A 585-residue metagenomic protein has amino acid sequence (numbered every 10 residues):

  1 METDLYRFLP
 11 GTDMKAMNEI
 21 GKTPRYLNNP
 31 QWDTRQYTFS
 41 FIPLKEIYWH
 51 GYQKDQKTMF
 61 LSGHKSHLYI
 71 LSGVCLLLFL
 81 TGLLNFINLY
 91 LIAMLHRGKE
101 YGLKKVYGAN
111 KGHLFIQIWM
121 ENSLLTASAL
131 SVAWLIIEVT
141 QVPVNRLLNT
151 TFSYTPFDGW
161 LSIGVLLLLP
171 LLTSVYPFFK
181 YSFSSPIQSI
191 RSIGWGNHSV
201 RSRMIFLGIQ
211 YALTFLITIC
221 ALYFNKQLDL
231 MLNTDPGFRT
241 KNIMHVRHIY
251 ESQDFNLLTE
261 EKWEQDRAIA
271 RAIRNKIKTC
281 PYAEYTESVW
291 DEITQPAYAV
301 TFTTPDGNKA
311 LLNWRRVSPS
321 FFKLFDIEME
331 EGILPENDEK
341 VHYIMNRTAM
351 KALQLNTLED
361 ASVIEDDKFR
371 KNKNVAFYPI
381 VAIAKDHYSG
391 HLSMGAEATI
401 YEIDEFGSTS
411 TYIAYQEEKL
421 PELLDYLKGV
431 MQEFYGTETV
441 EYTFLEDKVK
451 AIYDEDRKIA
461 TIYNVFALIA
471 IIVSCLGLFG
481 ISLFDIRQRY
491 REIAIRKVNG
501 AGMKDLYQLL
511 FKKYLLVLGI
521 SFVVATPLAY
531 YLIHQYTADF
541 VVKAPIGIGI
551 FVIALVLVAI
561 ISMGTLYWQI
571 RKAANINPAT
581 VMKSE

Functional and structural regions predicted by a protein language model:
M1, N256, E261, I269-D360 (+2 more regions): Short beta-strand boundary microenvironments
M1-L61, A268, R274-P281, R347-K351 (+2 more regions): "Rare, low-scoring activations can occur in soluble or secreted enzymes where short amphipathic helices or signal
T3-L9, N18-T23, Q36, S40-H50 (+4 more regions): Membrane-proximal extracellular/periplasmic loop immediately following the first transmembrane helix
R25-C75, H96, T140-L161, W195-I205 (+3 more regions): Membrane-helix entry/capping segments
S40, N88, N122-P186, K226 (+1 more regions): Small-residue-rich transmembrane alpha-helices
S62-K99, A127, S202-Q227, R457-R491 (+3 more regions): Hydrophobic alpha-helical transmembrane segments of multi-pass inner-membrane transport and secretion
L84-L125, F183-I193, L476-L516, N575-S584: Intracellular coupling helices
T140-L148, L213-N242, Y536-V541: Alpha-helical transmembrane segments
